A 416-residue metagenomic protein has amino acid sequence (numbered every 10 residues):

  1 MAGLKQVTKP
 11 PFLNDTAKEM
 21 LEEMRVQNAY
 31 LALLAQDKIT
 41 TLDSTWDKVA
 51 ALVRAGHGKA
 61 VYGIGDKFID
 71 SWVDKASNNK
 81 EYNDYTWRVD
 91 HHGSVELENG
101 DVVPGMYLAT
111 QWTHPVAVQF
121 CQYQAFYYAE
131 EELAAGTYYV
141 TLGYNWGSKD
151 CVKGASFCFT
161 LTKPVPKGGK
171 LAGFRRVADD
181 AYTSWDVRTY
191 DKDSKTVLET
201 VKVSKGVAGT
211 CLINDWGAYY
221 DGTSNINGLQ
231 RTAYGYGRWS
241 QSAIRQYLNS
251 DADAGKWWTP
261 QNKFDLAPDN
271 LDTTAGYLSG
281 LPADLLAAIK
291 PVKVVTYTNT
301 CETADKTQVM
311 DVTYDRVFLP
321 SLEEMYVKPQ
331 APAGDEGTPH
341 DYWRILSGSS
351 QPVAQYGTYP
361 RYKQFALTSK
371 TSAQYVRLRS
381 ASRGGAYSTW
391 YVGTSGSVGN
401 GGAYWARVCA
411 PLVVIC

Functional and structural regions predicted by a protein language model:
M1-Q27: Short, low-complexity N-terminal tether/leader segments at secretion or assembly junctions of large, surface-exposed
A29-A135, Y139-C416: Collagenous Gly-X-Y triple-helix signature in extracellular proteins
